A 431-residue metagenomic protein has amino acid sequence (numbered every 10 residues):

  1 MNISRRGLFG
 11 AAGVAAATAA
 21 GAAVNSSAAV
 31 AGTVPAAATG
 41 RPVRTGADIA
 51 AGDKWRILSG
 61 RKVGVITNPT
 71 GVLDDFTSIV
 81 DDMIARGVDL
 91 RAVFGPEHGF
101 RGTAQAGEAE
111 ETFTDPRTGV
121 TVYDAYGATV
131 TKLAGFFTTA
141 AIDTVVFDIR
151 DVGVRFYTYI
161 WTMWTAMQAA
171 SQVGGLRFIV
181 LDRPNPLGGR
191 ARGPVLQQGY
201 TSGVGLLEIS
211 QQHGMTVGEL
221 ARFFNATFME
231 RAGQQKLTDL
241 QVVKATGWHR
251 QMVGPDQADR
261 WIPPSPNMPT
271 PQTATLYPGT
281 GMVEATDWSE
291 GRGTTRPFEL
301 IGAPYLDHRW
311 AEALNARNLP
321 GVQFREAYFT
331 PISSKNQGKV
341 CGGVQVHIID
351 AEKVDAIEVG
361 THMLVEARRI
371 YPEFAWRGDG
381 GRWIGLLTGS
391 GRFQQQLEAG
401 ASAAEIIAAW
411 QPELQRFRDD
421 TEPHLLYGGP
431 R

Functional and structural regions predicted by a protein language model:
G7-A29: N-terminal export signals
A22-R44: C-terminal segment of N-terminal export signals and the immediately downstream linker at the start of the mature
G102-A106, I179-Y200: Glycine-rich, charge-decorated loop segments at or immediately adjacent to ligand/cofactor-binding or catalytic sites
A106-A141, V154: Glycine-rich oxoanion-binding loops at beta->alpha junctions
D151-M163: Glycine/threonine-rich flexible loop motifs
T201-L276: Conserved anion/nucleotide-ligand pocket segment
G247-A327: Glycine-rich, aromatic-lined ligand/substrate-binding cores of catalytic and carbohydrate-binding domains
A303-A408: Conserved functional hotspot residues or short segments at active or partner-binding sites across diverse domains
